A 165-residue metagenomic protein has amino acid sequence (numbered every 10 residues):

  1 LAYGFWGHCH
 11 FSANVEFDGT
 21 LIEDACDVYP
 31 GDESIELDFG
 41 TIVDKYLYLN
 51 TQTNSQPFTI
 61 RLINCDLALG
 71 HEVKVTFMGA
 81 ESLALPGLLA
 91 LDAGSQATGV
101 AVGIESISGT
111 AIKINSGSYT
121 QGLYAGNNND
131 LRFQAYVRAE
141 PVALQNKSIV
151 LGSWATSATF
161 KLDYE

Functional and structural regions predicted by a protein language model:
L1-E165: Mature extracellular/passenger domains of Gram-negative fimbrial/pilin and adhesin proteins
